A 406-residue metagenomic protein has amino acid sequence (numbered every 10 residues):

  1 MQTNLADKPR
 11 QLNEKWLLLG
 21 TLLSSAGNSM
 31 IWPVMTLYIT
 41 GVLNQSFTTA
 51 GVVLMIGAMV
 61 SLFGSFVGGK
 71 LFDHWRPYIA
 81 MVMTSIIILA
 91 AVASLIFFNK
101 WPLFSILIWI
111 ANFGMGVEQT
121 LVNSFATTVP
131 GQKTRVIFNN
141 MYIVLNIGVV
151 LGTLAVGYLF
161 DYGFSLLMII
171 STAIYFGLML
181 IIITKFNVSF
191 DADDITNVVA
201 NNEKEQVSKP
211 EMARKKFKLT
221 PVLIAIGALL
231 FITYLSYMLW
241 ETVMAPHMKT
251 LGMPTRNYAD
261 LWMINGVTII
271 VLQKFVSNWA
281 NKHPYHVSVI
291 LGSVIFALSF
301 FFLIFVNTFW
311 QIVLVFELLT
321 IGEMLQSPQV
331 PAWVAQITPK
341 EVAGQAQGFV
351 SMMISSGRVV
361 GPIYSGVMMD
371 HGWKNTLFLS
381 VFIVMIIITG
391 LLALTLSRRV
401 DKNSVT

Functional and structural regions predicted by a protein language model:
M1-Q11, S189-G227: Juxtamembrane intracellular "pre-TM" segments in multi-pass secondary transporters
D7-A58, V222-L229, T233-L261: Helix-loop boundary and gating motifs at the non-cytosolic
L22, P102-V117, F231, Q311-L325: Hydrophobic core of transmembrane alpha-helices in multi-pass small-molecule transporters, especially MFS/SLC-type
A58-F66, V149-V150, G266-K274, R358-V359: Residue-level signature of mid-helix packing/kink "hotspots" within the transmembrane helices of 12-pass Major
G64-R76, F160, L272-P284, M369: Helix-to-loop junctions at the C-terminal end of transmembrane segments in multipass secondary transporters
I79-A93, V287-F302: Structural signature of the two symmetry-related core transmembrane helices
W109-L145: Cytoplasmic helix-loop-helix junction between adjacent transmembrane helices in 12-TM secondary transporters
L167-T184, F378-L394: Symmetry-related core transmembrane helices of the 12-TM Major Facilitator Superfamily/SLC fold
